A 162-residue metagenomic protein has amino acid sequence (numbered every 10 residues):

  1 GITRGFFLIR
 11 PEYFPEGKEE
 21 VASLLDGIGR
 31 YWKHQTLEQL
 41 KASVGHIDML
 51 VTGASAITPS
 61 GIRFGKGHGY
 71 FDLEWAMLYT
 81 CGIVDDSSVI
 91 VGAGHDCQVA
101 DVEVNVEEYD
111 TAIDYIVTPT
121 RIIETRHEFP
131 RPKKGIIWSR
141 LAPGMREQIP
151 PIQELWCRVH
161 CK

Functional and structural regions predicted by a protein language model:
G1-T3: Gly/Gly-Pro- and Ser/Thr-rich, intrinsically disordered tail segments characteristic of DNA damage-repair and tolerance
G5-I62, K66-K162: Surface-exposed, charge/polar-rich loops and edge strands
